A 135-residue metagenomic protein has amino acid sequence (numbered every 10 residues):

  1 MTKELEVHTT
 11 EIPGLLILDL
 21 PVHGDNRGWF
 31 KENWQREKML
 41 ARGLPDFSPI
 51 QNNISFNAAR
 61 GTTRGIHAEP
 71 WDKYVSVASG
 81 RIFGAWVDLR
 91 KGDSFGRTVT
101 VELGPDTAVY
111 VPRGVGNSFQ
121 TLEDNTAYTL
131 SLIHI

Functional and structural regions predicted by a protein language model:
M1-L103, E123-N125, L132-I133: Non-catalytic, conserved peripheral segments adjacent to functional cores
E102-E123: Conserved metal-binding segment of the jelly-roll/cupin
G116, Y128-T129: A short beta-strand-loop-alpha-helix capping motif that often carries His-Thr
